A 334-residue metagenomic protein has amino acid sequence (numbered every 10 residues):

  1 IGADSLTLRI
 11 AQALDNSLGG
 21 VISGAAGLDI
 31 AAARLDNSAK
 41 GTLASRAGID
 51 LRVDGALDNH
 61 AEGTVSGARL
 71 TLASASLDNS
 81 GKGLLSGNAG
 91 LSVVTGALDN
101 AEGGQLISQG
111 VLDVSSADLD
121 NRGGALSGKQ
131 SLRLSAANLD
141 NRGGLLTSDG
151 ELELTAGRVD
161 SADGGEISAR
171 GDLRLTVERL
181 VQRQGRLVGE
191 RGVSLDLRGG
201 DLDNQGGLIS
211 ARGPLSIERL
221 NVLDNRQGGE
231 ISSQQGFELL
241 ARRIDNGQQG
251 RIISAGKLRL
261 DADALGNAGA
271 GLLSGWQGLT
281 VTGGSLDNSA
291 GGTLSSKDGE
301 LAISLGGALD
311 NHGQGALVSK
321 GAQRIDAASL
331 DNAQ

Functional and structural regions predicted by a protein language model:
I1, N16-I22, S38-A44, N59-V65 (+13 more regions): Short, T/G/N/S-enriched strand-turn elements that build extracellular solenoid repeat scaffolds
D4-L14, A26-A33, A47-L57, A68-L77 (+16 more regions): Well-ordered beta-strand segments characteristic of repetitive beta-sheet solenoids
